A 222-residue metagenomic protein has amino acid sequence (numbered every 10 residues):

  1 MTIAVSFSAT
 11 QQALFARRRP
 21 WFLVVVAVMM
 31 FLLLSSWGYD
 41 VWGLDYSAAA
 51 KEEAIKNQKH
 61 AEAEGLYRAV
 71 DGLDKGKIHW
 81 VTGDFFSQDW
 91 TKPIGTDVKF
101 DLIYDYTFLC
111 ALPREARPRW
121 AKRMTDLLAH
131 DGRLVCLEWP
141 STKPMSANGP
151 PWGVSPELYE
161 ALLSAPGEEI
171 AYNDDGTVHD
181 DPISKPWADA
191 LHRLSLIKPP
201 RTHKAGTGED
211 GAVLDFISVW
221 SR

Functional and structural regions predicted by a protein language model:
M1-W21, V26-V98, R114-R222: Class I (Rossmann-like) S-adenosyl-L-methionine-dependent methyltransferase catalytic domain, capturing the SAM-binding
Y104: A conserved beta-strand element that flanks and buttresses the S-adenosyl-L-methionine
T107: Glycine-/small-residue-rich "gating" segment that lines the acyl/pantetheine channel and substrate pocket
C110-L112: A short His-aromatic
